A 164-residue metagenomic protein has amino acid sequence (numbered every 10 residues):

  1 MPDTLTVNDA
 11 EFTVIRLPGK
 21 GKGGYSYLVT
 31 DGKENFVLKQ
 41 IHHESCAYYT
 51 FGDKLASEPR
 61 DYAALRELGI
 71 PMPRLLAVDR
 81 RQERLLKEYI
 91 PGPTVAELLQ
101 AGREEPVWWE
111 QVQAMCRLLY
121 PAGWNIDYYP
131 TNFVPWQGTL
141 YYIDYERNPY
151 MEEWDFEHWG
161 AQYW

Functional and structural regions predicted by a protein language model:
M1-V14: Juxta-kinase regulatory segment immediately upstream of eukaryotic protein kinase catalytic domains
V14-L17, K22-A56: ATP-binding glycine-rich loop module of kinase domains
F36, P71, L85, Y141-D144: Protein kinase-like catalytic core scaffold
T50-L68: The N-lobe alphaC helix and its flanking beta3-alphaC-beta4 segment of protein kinase-like domains, centered on
I70-W109: Conserved structural core of kinase catalytic domains
A114-L118: Conserved hydrophobic core/spine positions of the Hanks-type protein kinase catalytic domain
Y120-N125, W136-W164: C-lobe/activation-segment region of protein kinase-like
Y128-F133: Hydrophobic residue at the +6 position relative to the catalytic HRD Asp in the kinase catalytic loop
